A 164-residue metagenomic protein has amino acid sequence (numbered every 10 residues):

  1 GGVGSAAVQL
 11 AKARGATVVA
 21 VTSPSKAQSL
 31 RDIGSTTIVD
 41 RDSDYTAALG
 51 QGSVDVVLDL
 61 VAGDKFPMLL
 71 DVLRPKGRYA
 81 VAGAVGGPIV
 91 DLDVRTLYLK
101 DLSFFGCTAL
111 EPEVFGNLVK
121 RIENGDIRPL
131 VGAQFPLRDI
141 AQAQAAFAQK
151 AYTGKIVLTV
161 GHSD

Functional and structural regions predicted by a protein language model:
G1-D42: Mid-domain Rossmann-like dinucleotide-binding core that forms the NAD(H)/NADP(H) cofactor-binding site
A11, L30, V57, L69 (+4 more regions): Terminal peptide-recognition signature
T22-S25, R41-D44, L60-V61, V85 (+2 more regions): Short beta->alpha linker loops
S35, S53-D55, I127, I140: Local beta-strand N-terminus motif with an aromatic residue
S43-G52: Short amphipathic alpha-helix with an adjacent loop that forms part of the alpha/beta core around
V57-L58, A80: N-terminal Rossmann-like NAD(P) cofactor-binding module of classical short-chain dehydrogenase/reductase
D64-L130, V160-D164: Glycine-rich phosphate-binding loop and adjacent beta-alpha segment of Rossmann(oid) nucleotide-cofactor-binding
D126-A133, Q142-D164: C-terminal capping/lid region of NAD(P)-dependent oxidoreductase domains
